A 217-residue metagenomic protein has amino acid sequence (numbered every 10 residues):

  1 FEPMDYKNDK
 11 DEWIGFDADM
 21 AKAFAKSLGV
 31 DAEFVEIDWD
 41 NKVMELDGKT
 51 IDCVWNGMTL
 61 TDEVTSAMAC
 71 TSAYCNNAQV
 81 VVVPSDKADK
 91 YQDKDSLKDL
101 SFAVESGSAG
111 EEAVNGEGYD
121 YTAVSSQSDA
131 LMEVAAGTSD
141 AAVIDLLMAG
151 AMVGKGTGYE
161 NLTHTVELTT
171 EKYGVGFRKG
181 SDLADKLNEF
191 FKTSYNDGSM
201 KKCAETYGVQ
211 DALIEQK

Functional and structural regions predicted by a protein language model:
F1, V35-D40, K49, C53-T61 (+5 more regions): Beta->alpha turn/N-cap motifs
F1-G57: Extracytoplasmic small-molecule ligand-binding "clamshell" domains of the periplasmic binding protein/Venus flytrap
F16-D19, E33-L46, D89, S106-A109 (+2 more regions): Short helix-initiation/N-cap motifs at beta->coil->alpha
A18-S27, S85, S106-S108, K172-D211: Extended ligand-binding regions for polar small-molecule ligands
G29-D31, G48-N56, L100, A135-M148 (+1 more regions): Alpha-to-beta junction loops
N41, G57-A67, A113-G116, D140-T169: A ligand-binding cleft/hinge motif common to bilobed small-molecule-binding domains
T71, V83-S101: Flexible hinge/capping segments at coil-to-helix
N76-V83, L146, G150-K192, Q210-K217: Periplasmic-binding protein-like
